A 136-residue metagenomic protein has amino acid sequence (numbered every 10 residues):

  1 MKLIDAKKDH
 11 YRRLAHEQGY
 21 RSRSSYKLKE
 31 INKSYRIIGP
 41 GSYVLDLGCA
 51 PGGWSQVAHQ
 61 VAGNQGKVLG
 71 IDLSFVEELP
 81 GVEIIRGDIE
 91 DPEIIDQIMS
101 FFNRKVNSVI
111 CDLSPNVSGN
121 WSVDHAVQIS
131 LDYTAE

Functional and structural regions predicted by a protein language model:
M1-P40: Class I SAM-dependent methyltransferase Rossmann-like catalytic core, especially the SAM/SAH-binding loop
K8-Y11, N116-V123: Gly-rich Lys/Arg/Thr-decorated short loops/hinges at beta-loop-alpha junctions or inter-strand turns that position
P40-A50: Conserved class I S-adenosyl-L-methionine
P51-N64: Conserved SAM-binding loop of SAM-dependent methyltransferases across substrates and taxa, primarily the Class I
Q65-L69: Short beta-strand element of Class I
I71-S118: S-adenosyl-L-methionine
V106, V123-E136: Glycine-rich S-adenosyl-L-methionine
